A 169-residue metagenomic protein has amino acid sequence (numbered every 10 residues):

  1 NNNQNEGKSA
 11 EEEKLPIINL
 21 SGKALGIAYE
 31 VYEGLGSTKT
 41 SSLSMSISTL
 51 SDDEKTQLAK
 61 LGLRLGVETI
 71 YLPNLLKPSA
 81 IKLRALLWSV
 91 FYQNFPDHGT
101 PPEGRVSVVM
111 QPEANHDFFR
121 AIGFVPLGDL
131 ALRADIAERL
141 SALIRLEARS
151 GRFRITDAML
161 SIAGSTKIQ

Functional and structural regions predicted by a protein language model:
N1-I168: Acidic, serine/threonine- and proline-rich low-complexity intrinsically disordered segments
